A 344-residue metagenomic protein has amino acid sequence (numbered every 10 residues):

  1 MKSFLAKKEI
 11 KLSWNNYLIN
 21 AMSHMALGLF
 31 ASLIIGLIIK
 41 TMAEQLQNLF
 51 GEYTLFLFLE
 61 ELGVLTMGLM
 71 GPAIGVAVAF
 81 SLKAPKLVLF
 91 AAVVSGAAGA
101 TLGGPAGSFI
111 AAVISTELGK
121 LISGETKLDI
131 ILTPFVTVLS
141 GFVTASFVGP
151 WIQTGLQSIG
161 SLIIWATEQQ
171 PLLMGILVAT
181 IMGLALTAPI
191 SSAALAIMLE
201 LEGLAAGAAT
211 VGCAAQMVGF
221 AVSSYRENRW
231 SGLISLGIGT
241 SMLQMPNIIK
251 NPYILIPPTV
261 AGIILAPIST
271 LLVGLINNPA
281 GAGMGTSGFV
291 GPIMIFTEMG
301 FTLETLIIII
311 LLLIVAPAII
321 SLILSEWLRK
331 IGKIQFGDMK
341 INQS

Functional and structural regions predicted by a protein language model:
M1-S344: Pore-lining transmembrane helices
